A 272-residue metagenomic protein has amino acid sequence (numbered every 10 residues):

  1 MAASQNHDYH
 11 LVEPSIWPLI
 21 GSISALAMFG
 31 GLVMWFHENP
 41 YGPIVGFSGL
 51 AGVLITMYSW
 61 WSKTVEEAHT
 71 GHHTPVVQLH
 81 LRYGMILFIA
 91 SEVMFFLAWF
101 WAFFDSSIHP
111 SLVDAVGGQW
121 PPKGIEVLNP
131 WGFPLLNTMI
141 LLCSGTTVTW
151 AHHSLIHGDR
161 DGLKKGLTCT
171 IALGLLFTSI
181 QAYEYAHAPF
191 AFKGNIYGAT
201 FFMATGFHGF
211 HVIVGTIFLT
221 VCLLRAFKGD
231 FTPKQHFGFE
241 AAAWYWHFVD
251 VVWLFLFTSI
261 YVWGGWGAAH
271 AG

Functional and structural regions predicted by a protein language model:
M1-G272: ...captures the hydrophobic TM-helix bundle architecture rather than a specific catalytic motif, and can also fire on
